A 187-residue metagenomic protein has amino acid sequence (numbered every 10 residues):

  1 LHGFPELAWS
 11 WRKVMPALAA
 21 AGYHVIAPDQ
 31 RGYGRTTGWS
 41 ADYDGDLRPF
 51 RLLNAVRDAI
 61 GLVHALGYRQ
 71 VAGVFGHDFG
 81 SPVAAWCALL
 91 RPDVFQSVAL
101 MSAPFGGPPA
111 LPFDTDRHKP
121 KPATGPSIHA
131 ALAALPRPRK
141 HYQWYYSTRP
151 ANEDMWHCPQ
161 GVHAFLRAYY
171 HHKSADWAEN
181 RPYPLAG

Functional and structural regions predicted by a protein language model:
L1-A41, H77-P82: Conserved HGGG/HGGXW glycine-rich cap/lid loop of the alpha/beta-hydrolase fold
Y33-F75, S81-G187: Flexible "cap/lid" subdomain of the alpha/beta-hydrolase fold that forms the substrate-access gate
